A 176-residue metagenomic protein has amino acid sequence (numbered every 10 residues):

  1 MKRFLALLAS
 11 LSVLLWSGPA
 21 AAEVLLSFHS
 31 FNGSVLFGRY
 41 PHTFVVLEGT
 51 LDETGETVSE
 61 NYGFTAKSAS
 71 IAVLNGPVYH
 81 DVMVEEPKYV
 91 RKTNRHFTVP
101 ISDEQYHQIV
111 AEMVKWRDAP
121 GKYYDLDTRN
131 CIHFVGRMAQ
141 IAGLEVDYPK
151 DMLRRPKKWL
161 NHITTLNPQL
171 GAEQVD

Functional and structural regions predicted by a protein language model:
M1-L8: Bacterial N-terminal signal peptides that target proteins for export
S10-V13: Classic N-terminal secretory signal peptides
E23-R95: Glycine-rich catalytic cores of cysteine/serine-nucleophile enzymes that process amide/ester linkages in cell-envelope
V24, S34, V110-D176: Activation targets extended, charge/polar-rich intrinsically disordered C-terminal tails
A66-S68, M83, I101-Q105, T128-N130 (+2 more regions): Solvent-exposed, flexible loop/coil residues
L74-D125: Mid-length scaffold segments of soluble, non-membrane domains
